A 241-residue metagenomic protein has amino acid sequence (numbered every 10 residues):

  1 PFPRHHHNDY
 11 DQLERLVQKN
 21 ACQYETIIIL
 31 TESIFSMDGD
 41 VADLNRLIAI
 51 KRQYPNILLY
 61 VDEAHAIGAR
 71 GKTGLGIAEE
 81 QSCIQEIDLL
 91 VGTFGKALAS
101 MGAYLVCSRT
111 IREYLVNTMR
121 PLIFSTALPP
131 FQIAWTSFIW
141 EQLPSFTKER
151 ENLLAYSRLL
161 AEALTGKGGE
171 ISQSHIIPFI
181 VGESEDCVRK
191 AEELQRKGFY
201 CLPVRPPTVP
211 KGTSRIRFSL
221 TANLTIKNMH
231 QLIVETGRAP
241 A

Functional and structural regions predicted by a protein language model:
H5-V61: Active-site phosphate-binding strand-loop segment of PLP-dependent enzymes
H65, S137-E141, S174-G182: A short beta-alpha structural unit
E79-Y114: Active-site PLP attachment segment
M119-L128: A short glycine-threonine-serine/GTX helix/turn-capping micro-motif
A127-F146, N152, Y156: Structural motif of enzymes handling amino- and sulfur-group chemistry
E151-R158, T165-G198, T213, L220-A222: Conserved PLP-binding catalytic core of the aspartate aminotransferase-like
R196-K197, T208-A241: PLP-dependent enzyme catalytic core of the Aspartate aminotransferase-like
